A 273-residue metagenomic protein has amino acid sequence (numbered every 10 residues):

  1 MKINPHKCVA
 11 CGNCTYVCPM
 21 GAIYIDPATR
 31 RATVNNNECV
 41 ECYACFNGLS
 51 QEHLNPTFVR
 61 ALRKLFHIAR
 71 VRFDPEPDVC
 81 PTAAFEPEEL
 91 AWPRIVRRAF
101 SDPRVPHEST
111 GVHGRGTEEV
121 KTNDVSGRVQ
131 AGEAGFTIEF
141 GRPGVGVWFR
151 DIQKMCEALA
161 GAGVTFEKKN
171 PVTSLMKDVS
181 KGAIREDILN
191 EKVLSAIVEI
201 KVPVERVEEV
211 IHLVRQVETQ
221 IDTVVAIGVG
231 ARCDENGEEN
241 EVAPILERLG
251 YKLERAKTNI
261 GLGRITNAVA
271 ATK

Functional and structural regions predicted by a protein language model:
M1-N4, Y16: N-terminal, Lys/Arg-enriched amphipathic/low-complexity engagement segments that precede the first folded domain
K2, V9, V40, R97-Q130 (+4 more regions): Long, contiguous binding/interaction regions
N13-I95: Iron-sulfur cluster-binding cysteine motifs and their immediate structural context in ferredoxin-like electron-transfer
Y24, E86-W92, G163-T173, T223-A231: Flexible, glycine/charged-enriched surface loops at secondary-structure junctions
E118-A183, E191: Non-catalytic interaction/regulatory modules that flank or connect domains
F140-R142, I200-V204: Short beta-strand-to-loop capping motifs
G146-D151, V204-L213: Short, conserved charged micro-motifs
K192-A196: Flexible loop/N-cap segments at domain edges
